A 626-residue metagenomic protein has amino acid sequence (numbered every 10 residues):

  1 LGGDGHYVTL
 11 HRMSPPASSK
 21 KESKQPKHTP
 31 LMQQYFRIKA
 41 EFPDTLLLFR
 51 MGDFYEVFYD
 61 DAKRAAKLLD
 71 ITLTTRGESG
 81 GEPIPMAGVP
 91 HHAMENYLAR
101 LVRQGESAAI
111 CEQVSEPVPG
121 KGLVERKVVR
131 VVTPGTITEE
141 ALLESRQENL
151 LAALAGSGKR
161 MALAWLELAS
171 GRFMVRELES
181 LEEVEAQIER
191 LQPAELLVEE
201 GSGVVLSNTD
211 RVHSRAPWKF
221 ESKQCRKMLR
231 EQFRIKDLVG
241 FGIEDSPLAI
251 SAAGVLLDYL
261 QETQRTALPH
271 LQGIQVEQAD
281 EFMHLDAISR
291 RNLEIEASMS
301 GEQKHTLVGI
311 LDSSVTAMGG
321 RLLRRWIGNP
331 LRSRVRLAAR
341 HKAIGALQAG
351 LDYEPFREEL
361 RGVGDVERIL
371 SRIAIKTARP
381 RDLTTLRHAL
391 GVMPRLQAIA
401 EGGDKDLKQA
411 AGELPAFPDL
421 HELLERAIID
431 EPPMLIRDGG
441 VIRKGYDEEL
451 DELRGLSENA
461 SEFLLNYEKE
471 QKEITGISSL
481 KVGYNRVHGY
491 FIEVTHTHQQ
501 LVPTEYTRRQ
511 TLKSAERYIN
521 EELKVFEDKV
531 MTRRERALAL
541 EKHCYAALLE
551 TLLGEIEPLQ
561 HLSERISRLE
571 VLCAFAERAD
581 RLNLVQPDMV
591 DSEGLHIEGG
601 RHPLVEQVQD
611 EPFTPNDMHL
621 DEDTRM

Functional and structural regions predicted by a protein language model:
L1-R12: N-terminal amphipathic/basic-hydrophobic helices that include classical n-h-c signal peptides and signal-anchor
H11-A346, E354, E358-A374, A378-K469 (+2 more regions): Charged catalytic and DNA/RNA-contacting regions of genome-maintenance and nucleic-acid-processing enzymes
P16-K27, L501, R509, A547 (+1 more regions): Conserved NTPase motor "head" modules and their coupling/switch loops across ABC/AAA+ ATPases, GTPases, and GHKL ATPases
Q113, L268-E277, E470-G483, E577-G599: Long, charged, glycine-rich C-terminal linkers/tails
I375, R379, A389-V392, Q409 (+3 more regions): Charged, surface-exposed helical/loop "interaction arms" that form contiguous linear patches used for dimerization
L420, A427-I428, Y490-Y506, L582: Cytosolic, long alpha-helical scaffolding segments
I429, L512, E516-E550: Extended, charged coiled-coil "arm/hinge" scaffolds of SMC/Rad50-like chromosome-maintenance ATPases and other large
